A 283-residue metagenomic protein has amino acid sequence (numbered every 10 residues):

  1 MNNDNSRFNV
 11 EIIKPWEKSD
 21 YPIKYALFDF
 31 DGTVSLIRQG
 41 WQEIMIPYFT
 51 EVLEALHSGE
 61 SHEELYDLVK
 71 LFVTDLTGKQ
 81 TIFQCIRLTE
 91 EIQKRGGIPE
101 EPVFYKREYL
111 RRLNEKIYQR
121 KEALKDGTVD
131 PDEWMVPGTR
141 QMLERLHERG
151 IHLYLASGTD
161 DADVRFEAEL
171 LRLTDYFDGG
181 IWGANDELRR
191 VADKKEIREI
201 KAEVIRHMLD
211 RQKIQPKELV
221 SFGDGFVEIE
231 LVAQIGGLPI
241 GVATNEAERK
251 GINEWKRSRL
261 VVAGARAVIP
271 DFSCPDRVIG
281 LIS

Functional and structural regions predicted by a protein language model:
N2-D67: Active-site neighborhood of HAD-like aspartate-dependent phosphohydrolases
T33, M45, D130-W134, T139-L171 (+2 more regions): Substrate-recognition element of Asp-dependent hydrolases with the DxDx(T/V) motif
L71-E133, P137-E148, H152: A metal-dependent, Asp-based hydrolase signature
S157-T159, V220-A267: Acidic, Mg2+-coordinating phosphoryl-transfer loop and its flanking beta/alpha structural elements, shared across
T174-D178, Q215, R266: Conserved H-loop
Y176-I200: Glycine/Thr-rich beta-alpha phosphate-binding loop at enzyme active sites
W182-G183, R266-C274: Short acidic-hydrophobic, aromatic-tinged amphipathic segments that line or gate anion-handling sites
E196-I229: Conserved Lys-Pro-Asp/Glu-containing loop-to-beta segment of HAD-superfamily phosphomonoesterases, centered on
